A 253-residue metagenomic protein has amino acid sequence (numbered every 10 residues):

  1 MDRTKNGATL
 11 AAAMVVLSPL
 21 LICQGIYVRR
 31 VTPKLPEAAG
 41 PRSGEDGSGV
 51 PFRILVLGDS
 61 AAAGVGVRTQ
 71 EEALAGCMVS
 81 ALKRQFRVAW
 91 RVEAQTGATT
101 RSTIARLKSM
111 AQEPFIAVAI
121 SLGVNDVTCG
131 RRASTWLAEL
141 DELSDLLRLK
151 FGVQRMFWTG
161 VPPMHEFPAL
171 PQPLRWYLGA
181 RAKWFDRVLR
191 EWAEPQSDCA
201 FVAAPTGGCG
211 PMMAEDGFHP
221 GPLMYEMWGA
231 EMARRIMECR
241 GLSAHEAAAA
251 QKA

Functional and structural regions predicted by a protein language model:
M1-L55, M237-A253: N-terminal secretory targeting modules
D2-S18, A38-G44, T69-Q85, E113-C129 (+1 more regions): Short, charge-rich amphipathic segments
A12, V67, G221, Y225: Aromatic-acidic/polar surface patches that form glycan- and anion
I22-K34, P51-D59, R87-A98, T135-S144 (+1 more regions): Short charge-dense sequence patches
K34-V50, I104-E113, D141-K150: Short amphipathic alpha-helices and their capping/turn segments at secondary-structure boundaries
R53-L55, A61-E139: Conserved SGNH/GDSL esterase-like catalytic core that processes O-acyl groups on lipids and polysaccharides
D59-S60, G210: Short glycine/proline-rich turn/loop motifs
K108-A253: Alpha-helical cap/lid subdomain in secreted, periplasmic, or secretory-pathway luminal O-acyl-processing enzymes
